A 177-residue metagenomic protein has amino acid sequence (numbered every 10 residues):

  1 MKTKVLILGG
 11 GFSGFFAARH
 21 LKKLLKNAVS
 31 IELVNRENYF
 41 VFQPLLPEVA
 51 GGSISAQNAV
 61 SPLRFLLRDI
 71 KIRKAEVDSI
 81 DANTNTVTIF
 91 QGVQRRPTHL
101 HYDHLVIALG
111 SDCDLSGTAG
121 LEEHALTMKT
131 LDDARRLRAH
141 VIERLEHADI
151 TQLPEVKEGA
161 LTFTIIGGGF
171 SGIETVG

Functional and structural regions predicted by a protein language model:
M1-S79, F163-T164, F170-G177: Beta1-alpha1 glycine-rich phosphate/pyrophosphate-binding loop at the start of Rossmann-like nucleotide-binding domains
M1-T3, K71-T164: FAD-binding core/adjacent interface of flavoenzyme oxidoreductases
